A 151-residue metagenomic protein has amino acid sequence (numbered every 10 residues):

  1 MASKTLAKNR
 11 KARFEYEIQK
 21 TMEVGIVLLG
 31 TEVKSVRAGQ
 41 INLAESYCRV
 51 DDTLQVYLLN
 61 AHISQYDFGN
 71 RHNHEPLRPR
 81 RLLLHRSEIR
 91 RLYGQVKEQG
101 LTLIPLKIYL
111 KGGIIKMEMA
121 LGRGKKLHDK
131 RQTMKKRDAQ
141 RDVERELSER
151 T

Functional and structural regions predicted by a protein language model:
M1-A2, T133: N-terminal nucleotide/polyanion-binding subdomain common to many enzyme families
S3-T5, A120, D129: RNA pseudouridine synthases
K4-L101: Ribosome large-subunit tunnel/peptidyl-transferase-proximal elements
L77, L83-R90, R123-T151: C-terminal end-helix/capping segment
L84-A120, G124-K126: Beta-rich strand-turn-strand
